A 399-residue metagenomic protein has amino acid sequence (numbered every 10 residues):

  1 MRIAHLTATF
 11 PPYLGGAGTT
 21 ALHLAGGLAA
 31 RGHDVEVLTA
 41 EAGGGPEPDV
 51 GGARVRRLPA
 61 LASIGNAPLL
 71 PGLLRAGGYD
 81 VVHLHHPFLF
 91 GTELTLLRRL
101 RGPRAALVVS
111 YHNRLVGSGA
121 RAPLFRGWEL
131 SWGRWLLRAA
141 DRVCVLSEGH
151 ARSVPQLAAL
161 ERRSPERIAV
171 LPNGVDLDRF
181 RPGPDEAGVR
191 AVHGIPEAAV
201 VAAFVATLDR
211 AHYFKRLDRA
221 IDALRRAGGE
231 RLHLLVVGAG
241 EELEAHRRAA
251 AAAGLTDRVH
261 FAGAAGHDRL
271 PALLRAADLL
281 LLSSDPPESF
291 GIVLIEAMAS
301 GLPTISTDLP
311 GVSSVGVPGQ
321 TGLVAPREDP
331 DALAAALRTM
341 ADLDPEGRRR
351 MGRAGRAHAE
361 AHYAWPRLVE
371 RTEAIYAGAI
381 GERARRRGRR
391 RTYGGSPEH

Functional and structural regions predicted by a protein language model:
A106-V108, V116-A139, R152-L160: Nucleotide-sugar donor phosphate/pyrophosphate-binding loop at the beta->alpha transition of glycosyltransferases
R138-P182: A short, active-site helix/loop in glycosyltransferases that binds the activated sugar's phosphate group
P196-K215, I221-L224: Conserved donor-binding/catalytic core segment of Leloir-type glycosyltransferases
R247-A265: Nucleotide-activated donor-binding/catalytic signature segment of Leloir-type glycosyltransferases, i.e., the conserved
A264-A265, A272-A277: Short alpha-helical donor nucleotide-sugar binding micro-motif in glycosyltransferases
P303-S306: Short hydrophobic beta-strand element within catalytic cores of glycosyltransferases and related nucleotide-activated
P318-G319, L323-P330, T339-P345: Conserved acidic donor-binding segment of nucleotide-sugar-dependent glycosyltransferases
E346-H362, R371: A short, well-ordered alpha-helix in the C-terminal region of glycosyltransferases
